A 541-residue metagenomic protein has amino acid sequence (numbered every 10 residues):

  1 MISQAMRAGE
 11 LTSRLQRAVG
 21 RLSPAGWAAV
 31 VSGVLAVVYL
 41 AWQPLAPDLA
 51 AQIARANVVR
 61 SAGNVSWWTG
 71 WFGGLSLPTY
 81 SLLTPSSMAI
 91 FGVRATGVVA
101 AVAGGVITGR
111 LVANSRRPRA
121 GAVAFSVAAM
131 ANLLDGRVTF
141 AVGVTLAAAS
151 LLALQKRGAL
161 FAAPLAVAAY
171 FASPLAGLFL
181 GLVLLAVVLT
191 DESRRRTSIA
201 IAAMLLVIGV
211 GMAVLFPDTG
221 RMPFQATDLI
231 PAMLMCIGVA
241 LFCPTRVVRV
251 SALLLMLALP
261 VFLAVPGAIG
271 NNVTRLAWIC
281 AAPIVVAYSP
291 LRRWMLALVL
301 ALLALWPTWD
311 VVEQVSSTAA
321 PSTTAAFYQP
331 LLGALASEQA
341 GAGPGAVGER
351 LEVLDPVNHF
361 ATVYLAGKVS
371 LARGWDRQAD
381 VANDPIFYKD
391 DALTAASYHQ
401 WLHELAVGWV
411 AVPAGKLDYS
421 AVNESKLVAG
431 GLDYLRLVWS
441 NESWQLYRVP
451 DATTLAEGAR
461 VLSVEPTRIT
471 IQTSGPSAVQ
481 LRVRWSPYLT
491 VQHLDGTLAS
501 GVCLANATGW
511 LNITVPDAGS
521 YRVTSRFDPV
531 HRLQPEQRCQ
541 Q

Functional and structural regions predicted by a protein language model:
M1-V37, Q540-Q541: Start-transfer (signal-anchor) and selected internal transmembrane alpha helices of multi-pass inner/ER membrane
Q4-A8, S13-R21, L154-A162, L189-S198 (+1 more regions): Membrane-interface junctions at the ends of membrane-embedded or membrane-associated helices
S23-L49, L305-T308: Transmembrane signal-anchor helices characteristic of membrane glycosylation enzymes that use polyprenol
A36-R117, A124-V144, P174: Active-site lumenal/periplasmic loops and adjacent helix-entry segments of GT-C-fold, multi-pass membrane
A41-Q52, F72, G143, V167-A281 (+1 more regions): Transmembrane catalytic cores of multi-pass membrane glycosyltransferases and polysaccharide-assembly enzymes
A147-F161, A240-P244: Membrane-interface transmembrane helices that cradle and orient dolichyl/undecaprenyl
P290-Q314: Internal/C-terminal transmembrane anchor helices
V312-Q541: Extracytoplasmic
